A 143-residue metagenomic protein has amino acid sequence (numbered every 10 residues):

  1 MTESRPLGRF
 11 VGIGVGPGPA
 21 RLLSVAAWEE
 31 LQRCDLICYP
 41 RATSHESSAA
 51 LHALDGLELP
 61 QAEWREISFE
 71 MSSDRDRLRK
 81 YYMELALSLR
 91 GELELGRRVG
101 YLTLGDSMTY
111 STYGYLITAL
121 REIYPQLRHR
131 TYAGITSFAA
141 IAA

Functional and structural regions predicted by a protein language model:
M1-A20, V25-R130: Class I S-adenosyl-L-methionine
T118, T136-A139: Residues on a specific face of well-ordered alpha-helices
R130-T136: Active-site nucleophile and cofactor-binding loops and adjacent substrate-binding regions of central metabolic enzymes
I141-A143: Anionic-ligand binding region
